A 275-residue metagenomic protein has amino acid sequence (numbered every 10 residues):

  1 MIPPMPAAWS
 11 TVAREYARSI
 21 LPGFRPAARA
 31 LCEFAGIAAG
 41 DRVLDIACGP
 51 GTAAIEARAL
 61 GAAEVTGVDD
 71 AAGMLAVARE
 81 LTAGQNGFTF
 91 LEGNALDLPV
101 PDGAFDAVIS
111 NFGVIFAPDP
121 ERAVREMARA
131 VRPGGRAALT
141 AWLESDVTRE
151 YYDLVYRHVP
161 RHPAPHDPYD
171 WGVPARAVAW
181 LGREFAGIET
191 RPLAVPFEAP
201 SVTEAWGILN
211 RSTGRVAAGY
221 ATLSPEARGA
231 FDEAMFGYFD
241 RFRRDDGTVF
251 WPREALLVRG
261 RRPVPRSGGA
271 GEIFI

Functional and structural regions predicted by a protein language model:
M1-A38, T52-A59, M74-V77, L81 (+3 more regions): Conserved class I S-adenosyl-L-methionine
I2-M5, G23-F24, P50-T52, D170-R266 (+1 more regions): Conserved Class I S-adenosyl-L-methionine
R42-L98, R122: Class I SAM-dependent methyltransferase SAM/SAH-binding core
L96-A107: A short acidic, Gly/Pro-enriched loop at the edge of an enzyme's catalytic core that lines a small-molecule cofactor
A107-P120: A short SAM/SAH-binding and catalytic strip from SAM-dependent methyltransferases
E121-R136: A short glycine-rich, Lys/Arg-flanked "PGG" loop and its adjoining helix->strand segment in the class I
R136-P163: Conserved class I S-adenosyl-L-methionine
